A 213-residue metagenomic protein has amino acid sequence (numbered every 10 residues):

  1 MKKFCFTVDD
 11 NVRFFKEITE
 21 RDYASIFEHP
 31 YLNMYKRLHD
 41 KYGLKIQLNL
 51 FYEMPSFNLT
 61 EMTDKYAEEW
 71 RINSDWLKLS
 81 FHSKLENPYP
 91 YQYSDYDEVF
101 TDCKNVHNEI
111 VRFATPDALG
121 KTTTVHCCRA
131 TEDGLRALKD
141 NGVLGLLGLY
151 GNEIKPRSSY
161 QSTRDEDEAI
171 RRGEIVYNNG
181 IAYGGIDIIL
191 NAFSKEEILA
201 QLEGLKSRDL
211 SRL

Functional and structural regions predicted by a protein language model:
M1-E20, V106-T124, K206-L213: Long, low-complexity, intrinsically disordered polar/charged segments
M1-I72: Active-site beta->alpha N-cap acidic-glycine motif
M1-K3, K41-Q47, S74-K78, P116-G120 (+2 more regions): Loop/turn elements at helix/coil->beta-strand transitions in domains of secreted/extracellular proteins
S25, H29, Y96-K104, K195: Non-membrane alpha-helical structural segments and their capping/turn regions in soluble enzymes
Y31-Y35, D102, V106-I110, G134 (+1 more regions): Alpha-helical packing segments of well-folded alpha/beta enzyme cores
R37-Y42, E69, E109, F113 (+1 more regions): Alpha-helical structural signal in soluble globular domains
K45-T131, I154-R157: Metal-dependent polysaccharide deacetylase catalytic core of the NodB/CE4 family, i.e., the active-site-bearing domain
D117, C127-L213: Active-site-adjacent pocket scaffolds in enzyme catalytic domains
